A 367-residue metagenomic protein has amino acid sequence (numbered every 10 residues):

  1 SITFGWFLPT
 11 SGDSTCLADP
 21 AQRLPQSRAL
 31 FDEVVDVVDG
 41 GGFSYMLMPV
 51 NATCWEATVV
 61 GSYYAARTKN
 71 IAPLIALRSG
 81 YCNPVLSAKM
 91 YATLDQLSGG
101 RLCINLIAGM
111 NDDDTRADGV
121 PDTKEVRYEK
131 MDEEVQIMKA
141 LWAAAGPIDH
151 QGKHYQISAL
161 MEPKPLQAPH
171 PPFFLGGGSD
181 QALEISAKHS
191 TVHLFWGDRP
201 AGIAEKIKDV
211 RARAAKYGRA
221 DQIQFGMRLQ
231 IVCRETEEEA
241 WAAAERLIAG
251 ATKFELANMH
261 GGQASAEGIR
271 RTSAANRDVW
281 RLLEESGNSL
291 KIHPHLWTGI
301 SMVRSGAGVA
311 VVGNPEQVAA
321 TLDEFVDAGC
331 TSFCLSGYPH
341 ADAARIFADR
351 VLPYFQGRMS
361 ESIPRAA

Functional and structural regions predicted by a protein language model:
S1-D13, D118-V120, K124-Q167, D198-D327 (+1 more regions): An alpha-helical appendage that flanks or caps ligand/catalytic pockets
S1-N70, L166-P171, A366: N-terminal beta1-alpha1-beta2 module of alpha/beta enzyme domains
I2-W6, M46-M48, A72-L77, L102-L106 (+4 more regions): Hydrophobic faces of well-ordered beta-strands that scaffold small-molecule active sites in alpha/beta enzyme cores
F4, V38, G42, Y64 (+9 more regions): Conserved, mostly hydrophobic/aromatic
A29-P49, I185-H193, D323-T331: Catalytic domains of carbohydrate-active enzymes, especially glycoside hydrolases
D36-G40, S62-N70, Y91, D95-L102 (+3 more regions): Acidic (Asp/Glu)-rich catalytic clusters
S44-Y64, G197-A201, L335-A348: Glycine-rich, proline-tolerant flexible connector loops at the mouths of alpha/beta enzymes
E56-I75, K130-E134, A215-Y217, F347-I363: Alpha-helix-loop-beta-strand connector modules within alpha/beta enzyme cores
